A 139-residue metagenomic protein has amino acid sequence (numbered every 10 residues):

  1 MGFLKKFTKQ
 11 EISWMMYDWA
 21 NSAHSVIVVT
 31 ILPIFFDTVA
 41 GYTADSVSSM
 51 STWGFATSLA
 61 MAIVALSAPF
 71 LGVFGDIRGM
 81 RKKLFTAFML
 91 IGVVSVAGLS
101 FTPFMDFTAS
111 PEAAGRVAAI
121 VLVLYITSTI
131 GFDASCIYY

Functional and structural regions predicted by a protein language model:
G2-M61: Helix-loop boundary and gating motifs at the non-cytosolic
E11, M15, G54, S110-V123: The feature captures the transmembrane alpha-helix scaffold of multi-pass secondary transporters
W19, A62, A97, V123-I126: Hydrophobic residues within the alpha-helical transmembrane core of Major Facilitator Superfamily
S25, A60-A68, F132: Residue-level signal for conserved functional micro-sites within the alpha-helical transmembrane segments of Major
D37-M50, G79, F104-A113: Extracellular/lumenal inter-transmembrane loop segments of multi-pass membrane transporters
V64-M80: Helix-to-loop junctions at the C-terminal end of transmembrane segments in multipass secondary transporters
A65, F85-A113: C-terminal ends and interior cores of transmembrane alpha-helices in multi-pass membrane transporters/permeases
V123-Y139: Cytoplasmic helix-loop-helix junction between adjacent transmembrane helices in 12-TM secondary transporters
